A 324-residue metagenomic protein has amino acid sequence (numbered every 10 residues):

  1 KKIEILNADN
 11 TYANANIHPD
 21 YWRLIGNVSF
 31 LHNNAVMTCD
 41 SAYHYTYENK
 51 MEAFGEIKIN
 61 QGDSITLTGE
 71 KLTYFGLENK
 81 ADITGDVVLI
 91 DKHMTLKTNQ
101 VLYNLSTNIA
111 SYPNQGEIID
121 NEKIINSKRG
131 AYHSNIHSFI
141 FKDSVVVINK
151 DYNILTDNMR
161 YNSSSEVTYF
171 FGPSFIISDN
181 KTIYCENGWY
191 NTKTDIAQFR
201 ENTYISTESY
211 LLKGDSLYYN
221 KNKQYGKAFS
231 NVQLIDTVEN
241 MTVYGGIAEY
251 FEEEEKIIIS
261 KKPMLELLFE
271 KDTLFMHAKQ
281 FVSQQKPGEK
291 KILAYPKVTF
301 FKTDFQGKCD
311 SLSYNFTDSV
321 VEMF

Functional and structural regions predicted by a protein language model:
K1-F324: N-terminal amphipathic/hydrophobic interface segments
